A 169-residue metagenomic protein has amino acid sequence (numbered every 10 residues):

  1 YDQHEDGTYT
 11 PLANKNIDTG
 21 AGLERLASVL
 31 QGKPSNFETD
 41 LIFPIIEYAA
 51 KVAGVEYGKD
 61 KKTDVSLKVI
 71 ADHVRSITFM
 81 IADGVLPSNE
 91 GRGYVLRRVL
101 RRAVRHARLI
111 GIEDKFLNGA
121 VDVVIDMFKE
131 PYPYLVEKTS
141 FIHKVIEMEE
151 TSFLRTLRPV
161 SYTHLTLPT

Functional and structural regions predicted by a protein language model:
Y1-V121, M127-F128, Y132-P133, E149-Y162: Structured aminoacyl-transfer and RNA-binding surfaces used for tRNA recognition/handling in the translation apparatus
I125-D126, I142: Flexible "arm" and connector segments at domain edges
Y132-I146: Electropositive nucleic-acid-contacting surfaces
T163-T169: Conserved small/polar residues in nucleotide/adenosyl-binding loops
